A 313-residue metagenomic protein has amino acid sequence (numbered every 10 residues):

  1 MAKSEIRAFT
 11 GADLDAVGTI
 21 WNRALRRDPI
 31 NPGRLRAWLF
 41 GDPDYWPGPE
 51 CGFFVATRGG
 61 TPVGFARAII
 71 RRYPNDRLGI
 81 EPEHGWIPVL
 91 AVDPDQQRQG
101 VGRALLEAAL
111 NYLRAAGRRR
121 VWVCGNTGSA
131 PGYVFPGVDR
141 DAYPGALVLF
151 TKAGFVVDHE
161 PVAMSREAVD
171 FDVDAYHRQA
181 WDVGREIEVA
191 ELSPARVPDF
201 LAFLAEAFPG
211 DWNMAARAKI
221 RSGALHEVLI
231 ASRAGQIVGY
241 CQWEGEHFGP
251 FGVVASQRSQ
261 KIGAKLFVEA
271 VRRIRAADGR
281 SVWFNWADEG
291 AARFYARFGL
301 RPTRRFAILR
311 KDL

Functional and structural regions predicted by a protein language model:
S4-T19, I187-F200: A short beta-loop-alpha structural element at the N-terminal edge of CoA-dependent acyl/N-acetyltransferase catalytic
W21, L25-G59, F65-D76, L204-I237: Active-site rim helix/loop that mediates acceptor-substrate recognition in acyltransferases
F54, G64-A68, G85, L90 (+5 more regions): Conserved GNAT-family N-acetyltransferase fold
G64, H159-V162, G239, R304: A structural microfeature
I87, V121-V123, F248, V282-W286: Conserved hydrophobic beta-strand within the GNAT/NAT acetyltransferase core sheet that lines the active-site cleft
I87-Q97, T127, F248-S259: A short, internal acetyl-CoA/4′-phosphopantetheine-binding micro-motif in the GNAT/acyltransferase core
V92, R98-N111, S259-R272, R297: Conserved acetyl-CoA-binding loop-helix of GNAT-fold acetyltransferases
E107-V183, A307-K311: Acyl-donor-binding surface of acyltransferase catalytic domains
